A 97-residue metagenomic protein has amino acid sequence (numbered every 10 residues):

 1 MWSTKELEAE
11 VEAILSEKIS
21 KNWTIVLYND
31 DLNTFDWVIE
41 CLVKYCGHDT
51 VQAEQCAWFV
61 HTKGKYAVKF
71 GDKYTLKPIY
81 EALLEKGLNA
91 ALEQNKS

Functional and structural regions predicted by a protein language model:
M1-S97: Terminal domain-initiation and capping elements
